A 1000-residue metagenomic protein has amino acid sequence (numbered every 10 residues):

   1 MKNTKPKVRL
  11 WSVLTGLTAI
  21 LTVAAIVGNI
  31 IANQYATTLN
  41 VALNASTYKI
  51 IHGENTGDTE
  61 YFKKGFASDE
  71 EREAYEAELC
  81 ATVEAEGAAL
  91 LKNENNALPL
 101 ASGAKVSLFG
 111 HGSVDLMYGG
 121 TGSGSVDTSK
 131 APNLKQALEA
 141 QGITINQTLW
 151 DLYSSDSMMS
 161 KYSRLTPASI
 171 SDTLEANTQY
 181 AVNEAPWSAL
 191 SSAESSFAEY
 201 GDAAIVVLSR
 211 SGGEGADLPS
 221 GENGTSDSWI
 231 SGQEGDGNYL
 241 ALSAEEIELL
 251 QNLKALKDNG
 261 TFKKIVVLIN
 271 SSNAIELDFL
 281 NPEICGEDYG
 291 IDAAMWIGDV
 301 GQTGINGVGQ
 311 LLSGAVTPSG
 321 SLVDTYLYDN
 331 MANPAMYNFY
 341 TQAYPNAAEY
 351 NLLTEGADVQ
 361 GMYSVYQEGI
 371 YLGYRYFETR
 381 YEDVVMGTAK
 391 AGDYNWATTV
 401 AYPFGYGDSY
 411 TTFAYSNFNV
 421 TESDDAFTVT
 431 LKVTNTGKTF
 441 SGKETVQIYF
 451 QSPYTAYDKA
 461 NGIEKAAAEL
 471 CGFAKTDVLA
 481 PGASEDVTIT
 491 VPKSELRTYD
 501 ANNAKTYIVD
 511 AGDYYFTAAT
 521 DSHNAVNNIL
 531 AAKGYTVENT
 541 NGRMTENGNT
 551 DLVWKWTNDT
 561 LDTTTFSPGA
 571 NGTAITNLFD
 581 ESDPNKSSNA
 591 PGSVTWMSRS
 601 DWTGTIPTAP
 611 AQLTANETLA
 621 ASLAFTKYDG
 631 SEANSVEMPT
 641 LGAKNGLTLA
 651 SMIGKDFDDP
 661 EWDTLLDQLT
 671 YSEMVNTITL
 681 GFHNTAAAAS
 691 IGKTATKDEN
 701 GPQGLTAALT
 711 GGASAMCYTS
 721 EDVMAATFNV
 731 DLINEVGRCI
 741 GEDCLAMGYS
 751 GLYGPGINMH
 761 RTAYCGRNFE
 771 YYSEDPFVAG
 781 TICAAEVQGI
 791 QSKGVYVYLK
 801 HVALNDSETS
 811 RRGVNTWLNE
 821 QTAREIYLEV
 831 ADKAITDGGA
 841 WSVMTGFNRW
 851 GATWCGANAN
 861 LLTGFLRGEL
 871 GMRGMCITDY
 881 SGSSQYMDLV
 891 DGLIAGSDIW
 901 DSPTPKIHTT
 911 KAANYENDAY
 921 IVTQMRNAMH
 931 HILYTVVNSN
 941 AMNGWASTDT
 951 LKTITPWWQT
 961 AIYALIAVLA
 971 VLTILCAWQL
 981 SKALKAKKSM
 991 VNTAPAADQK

Functional and structural regions predicted by a protein language model:
M1-Y499, D510-F516, S522, G572-K1000: Glycoside hydrolase catalytic-domain context in secreted enzymes
K493-F566: Terminal connector regions
